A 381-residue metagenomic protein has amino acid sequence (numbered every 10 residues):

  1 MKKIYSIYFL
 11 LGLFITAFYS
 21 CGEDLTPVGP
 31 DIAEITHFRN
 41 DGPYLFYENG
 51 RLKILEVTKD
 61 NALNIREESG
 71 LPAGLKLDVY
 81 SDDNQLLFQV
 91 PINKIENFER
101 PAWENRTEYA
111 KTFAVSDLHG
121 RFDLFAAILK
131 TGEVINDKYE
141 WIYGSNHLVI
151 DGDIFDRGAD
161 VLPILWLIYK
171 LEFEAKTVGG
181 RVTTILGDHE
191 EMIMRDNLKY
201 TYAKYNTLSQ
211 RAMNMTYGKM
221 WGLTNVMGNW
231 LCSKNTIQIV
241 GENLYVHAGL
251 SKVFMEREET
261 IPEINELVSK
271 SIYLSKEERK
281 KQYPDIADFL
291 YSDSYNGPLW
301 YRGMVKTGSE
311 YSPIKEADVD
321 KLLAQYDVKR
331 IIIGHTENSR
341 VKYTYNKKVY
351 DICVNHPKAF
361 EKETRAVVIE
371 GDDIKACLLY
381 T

Functional and structural regions predicted by a protein language model:
M1-V28: Bacterial Sec-dependent N-terminal signal peptides
C21-L379: Feature recognizes metal-dependent phosphohydrolase scaffolds
